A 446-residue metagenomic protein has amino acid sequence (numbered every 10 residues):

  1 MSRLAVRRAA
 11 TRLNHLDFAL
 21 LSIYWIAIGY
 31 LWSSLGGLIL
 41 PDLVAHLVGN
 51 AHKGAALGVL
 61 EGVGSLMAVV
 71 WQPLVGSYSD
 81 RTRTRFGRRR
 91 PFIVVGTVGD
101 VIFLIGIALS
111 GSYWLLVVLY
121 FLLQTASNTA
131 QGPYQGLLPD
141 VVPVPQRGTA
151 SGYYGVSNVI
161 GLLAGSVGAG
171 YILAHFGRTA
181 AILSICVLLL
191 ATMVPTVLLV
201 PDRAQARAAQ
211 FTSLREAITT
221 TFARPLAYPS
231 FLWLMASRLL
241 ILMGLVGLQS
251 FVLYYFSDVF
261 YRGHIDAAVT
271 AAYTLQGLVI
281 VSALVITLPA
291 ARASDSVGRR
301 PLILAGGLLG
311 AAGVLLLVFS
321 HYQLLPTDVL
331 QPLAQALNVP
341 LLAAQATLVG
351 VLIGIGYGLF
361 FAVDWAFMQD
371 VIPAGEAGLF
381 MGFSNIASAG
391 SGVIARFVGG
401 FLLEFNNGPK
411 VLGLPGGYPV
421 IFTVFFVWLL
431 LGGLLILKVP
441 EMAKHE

Functional and structural regions predicted by a protein language model:
S2-H15, R203-A236: Juxtamembrane intracellular "pre-TM" segments in multi-pass secondary transporters
A5-S65, W233-S237, I241-R262: Helix-loop boundary and gating motifs at the non-cytosolic
A51-A55, V144-Y153, V269, I372-S384: Loop-to-transmembrane helix entry/capping segments in MFS-fold secondary transporters and related SLC/MFSD carriers
M67-V69, G148-L173, N385-R396: Glycine-rich segments within core transmembrane alpha-helices of 12-TM secondary carriers
R81-G96, S296-G307: Cytoplasmic membrane-interface "Motif A"-like loop-to-helix N-cap segments of 12-TM Major Facilitator Superfamily
R88-R90, L173-V187, F401-W428: A membrane-interface helix-boundary motif in multi-pass transporters
V94-G111, L308-V339: C-terminal ends and interior cores of transmembrane alpha-helices in multi-pass membrane transporters/permeases
A108, A191-V200, Y418-E446: Multi-pass alpha-helical transporter architecture, strongest for 12-TM Major Facilitator/SLC carriers used
